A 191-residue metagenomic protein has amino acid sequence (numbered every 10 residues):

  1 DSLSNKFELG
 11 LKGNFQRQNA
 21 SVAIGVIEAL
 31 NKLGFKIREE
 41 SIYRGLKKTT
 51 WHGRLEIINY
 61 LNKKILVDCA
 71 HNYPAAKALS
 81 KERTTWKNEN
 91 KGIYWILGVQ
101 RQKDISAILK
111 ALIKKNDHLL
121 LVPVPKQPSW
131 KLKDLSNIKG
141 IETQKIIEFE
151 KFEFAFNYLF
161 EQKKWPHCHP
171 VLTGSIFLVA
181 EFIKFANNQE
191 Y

Functional and structural regions predicted by a protein language model:
D1, K64-V67, Y73, L109-H169: C-terminal helical cap/extension that packs against the catalytic core of soluble nucleotide-cofactor enzymes
L3-H118: Nucleotide phosphate-binding/pyrophosphate-handling subdomain across enzymes that bind or process nucleotide phosphates
L30-N31, R83, K87, K139 (+2 more regions): Active-site catalytic pocket residues across diverse enzymes, especially alpha/beta-hydrolases
Q100-R101, P128, L178: Glycine-rich phosphate-binding loops at beta-strand->alpha-helix junctions
S175: Active-site-proximal loop/hinge segments that shape catalytic or ion-binding/gating pockets
